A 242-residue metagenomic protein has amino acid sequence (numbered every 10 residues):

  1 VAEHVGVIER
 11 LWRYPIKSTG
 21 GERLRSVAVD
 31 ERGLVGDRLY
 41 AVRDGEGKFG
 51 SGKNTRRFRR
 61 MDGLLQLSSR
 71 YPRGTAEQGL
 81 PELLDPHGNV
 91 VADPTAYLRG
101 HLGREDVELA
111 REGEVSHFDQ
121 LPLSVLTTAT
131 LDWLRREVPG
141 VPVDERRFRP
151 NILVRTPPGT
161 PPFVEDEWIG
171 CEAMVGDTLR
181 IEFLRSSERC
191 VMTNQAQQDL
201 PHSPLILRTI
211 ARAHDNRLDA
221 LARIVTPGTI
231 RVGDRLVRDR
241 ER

Functional and structural regions predicted by a protein language model:
V1-R242: Metal-cofactor-dependent catalytic cores
